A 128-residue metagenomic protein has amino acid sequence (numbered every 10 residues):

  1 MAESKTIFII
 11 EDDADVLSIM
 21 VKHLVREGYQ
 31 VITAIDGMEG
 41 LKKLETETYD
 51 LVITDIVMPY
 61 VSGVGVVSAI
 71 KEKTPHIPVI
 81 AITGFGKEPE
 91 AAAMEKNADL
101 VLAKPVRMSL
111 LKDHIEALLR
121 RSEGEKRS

Functional and structural regions predicted by a protein language model:
E11: Conserved acidic carboxylate
A14-I32: Two-component/phosphorelay signaling modules centered on CheY-like receiver
T33-L51: Acidic, metal-coordinating helix/loop segments flanking the phosphotransfer/catalytic sites of two-component signaling
D36-E39, V61-V66: Acidic catalytic/metal-coordinating carboxylates
M58: Receiver (REC) domain active-site loop signature in two-component systems and cognate sites in sensor histidine kinases
G65, F85-L102, D113: Alpha4 helix (beta4-alpha4-beta5 surface) of REC/receiver domains from two-component response regulators
V106-A117, E123: C-terminal output helix
